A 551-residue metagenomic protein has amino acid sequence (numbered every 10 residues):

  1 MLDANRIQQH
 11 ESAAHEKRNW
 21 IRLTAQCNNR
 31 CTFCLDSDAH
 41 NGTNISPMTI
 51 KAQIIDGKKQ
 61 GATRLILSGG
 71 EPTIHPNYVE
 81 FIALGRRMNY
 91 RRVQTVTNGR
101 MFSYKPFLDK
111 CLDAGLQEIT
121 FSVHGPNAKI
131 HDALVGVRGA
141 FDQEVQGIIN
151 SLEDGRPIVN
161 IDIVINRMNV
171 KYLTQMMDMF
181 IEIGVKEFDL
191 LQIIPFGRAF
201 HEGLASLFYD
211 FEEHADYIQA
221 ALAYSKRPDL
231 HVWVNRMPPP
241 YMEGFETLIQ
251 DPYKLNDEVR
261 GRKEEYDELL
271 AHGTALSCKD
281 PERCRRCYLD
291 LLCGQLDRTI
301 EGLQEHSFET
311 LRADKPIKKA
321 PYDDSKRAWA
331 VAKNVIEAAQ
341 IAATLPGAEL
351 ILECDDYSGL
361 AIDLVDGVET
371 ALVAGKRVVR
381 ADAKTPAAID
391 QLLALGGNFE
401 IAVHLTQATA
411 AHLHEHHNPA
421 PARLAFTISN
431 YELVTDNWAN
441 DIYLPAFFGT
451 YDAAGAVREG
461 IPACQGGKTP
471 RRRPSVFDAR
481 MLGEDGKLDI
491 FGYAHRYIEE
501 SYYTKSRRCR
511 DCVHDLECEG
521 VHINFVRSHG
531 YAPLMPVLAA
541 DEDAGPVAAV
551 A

Functional and structural regions predicted by a protein language model:
M1-I21, L255-T274, D290, T310-I336 (+3 more regions): N-terminal [4Fe-4S]-dependent radical SAM core
E11-T49, D290-C293, D297: Canonical Radical SAM [4Fe-4S] cluster-binding loop centered on the CxxxCxxC motif and its immediate flanking residues
R30-F33, I130, F196-H201: Short acidic/His/Gly/Ser-rich catalytic and metal-binding motifs that mark active-site loops of diverse hydrolases
D36-N44, A133-G139, L204-Y209: Short glycine-enriched, charge-decorated loop/helix-capping segments at active-site entrances that position
I45-T49, G139-Q143, M168, Y172 (+4 more regions): Soluble or luminal CAZymes and related metallo-dependent hydrolases
K51-I66, H75-Q192, A339-H416, R423-A425: Radical SAM/AdoMet-radical enzyme domain recognition
D56-I74, F308-A328, L534-A551: Short Fe-S-cluster ligation motifs
F196-L311, H417-V547, A551: Accessory C-terminal segments flanking Radical SAM cores
